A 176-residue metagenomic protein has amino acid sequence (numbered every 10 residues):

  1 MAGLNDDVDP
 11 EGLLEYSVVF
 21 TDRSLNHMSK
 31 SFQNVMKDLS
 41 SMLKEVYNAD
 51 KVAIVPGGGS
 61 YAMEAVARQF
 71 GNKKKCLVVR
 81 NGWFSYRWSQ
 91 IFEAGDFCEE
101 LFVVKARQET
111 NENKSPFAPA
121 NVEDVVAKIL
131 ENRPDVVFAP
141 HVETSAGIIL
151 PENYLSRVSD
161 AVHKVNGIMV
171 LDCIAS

Functional and structural regions predicted by a protein language model:
M1-R23: N-terminal glycine-rich, Lys/His-bearing helix-loop that initiates the first secondary-structure elements of many
Y16-A62, Y86-R87, I91-E93: Conserved N-terminal alpha-helix of the aminotransferase class I/II PLP-enzyme fold
K44-Y47, R68-N72: Glycine-rich helix-loop-beta junction characteristic of Rossmann-like nucleotide cofactor-binding loops
A53-P56, V78, F102-V103, F138-A139 (+1 more regions): General beta-strand structural signal in soluble alpha/beta enzymes
G57-A62, G82-S85, E143-G147, A175-S176: Gly/Ser/Thr-rich loops at beta-strand to alpha-helix junctions that form or flank small-molecule/cofactor-binding
Y61, G71-D135: PLP-dependent aminotransferase-like
M63-A67: Histidine-anchored nucleotide/phosphate-binding helix
E112-I174: Active-site phosphate-binding strand-loop segment of PLP-dependent enzymes
